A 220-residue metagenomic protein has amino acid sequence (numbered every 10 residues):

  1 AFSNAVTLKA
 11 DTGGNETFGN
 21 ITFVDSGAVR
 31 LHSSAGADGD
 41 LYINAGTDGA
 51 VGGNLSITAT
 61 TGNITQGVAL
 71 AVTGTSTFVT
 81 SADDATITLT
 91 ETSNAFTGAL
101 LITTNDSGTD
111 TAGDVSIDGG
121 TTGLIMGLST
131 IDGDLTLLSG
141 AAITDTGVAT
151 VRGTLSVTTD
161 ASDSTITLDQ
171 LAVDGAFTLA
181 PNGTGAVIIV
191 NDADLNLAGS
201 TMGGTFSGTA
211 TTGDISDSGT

Functional and structural regions predicted by a protein language model:
A1-T220: Extracellular lectin-like interaction modules
